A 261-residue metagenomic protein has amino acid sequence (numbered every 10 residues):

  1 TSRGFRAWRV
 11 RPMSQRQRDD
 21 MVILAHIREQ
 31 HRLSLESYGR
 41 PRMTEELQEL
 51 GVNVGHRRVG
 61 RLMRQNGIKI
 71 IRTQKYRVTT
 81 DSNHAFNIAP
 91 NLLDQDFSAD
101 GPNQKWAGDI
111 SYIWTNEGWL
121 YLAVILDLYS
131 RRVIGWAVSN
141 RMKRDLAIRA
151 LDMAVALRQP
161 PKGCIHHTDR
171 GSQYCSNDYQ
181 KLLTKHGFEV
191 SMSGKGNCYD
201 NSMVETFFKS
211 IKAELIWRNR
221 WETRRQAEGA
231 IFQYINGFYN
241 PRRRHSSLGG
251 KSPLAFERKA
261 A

Functional and structural regions predicted by a protein language model:
T1-A261: Charged DNA-binding/catalytic regions of mobile-element recombinases
